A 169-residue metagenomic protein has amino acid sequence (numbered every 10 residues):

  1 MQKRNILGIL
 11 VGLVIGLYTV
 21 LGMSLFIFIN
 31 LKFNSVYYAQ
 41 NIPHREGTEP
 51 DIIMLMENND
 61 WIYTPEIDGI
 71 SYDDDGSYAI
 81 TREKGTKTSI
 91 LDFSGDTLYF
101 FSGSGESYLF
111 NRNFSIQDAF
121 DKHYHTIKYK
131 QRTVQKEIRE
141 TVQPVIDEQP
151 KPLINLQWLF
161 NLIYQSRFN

Functional and structural regions predicted by a protein language model:
M1-I9, F168-N169: Short, Lys/Arg-enriched, disordered terminal segments
R4, G12-T97: N-terminal export/targeting and maturation segments
I62-N169: Extracytoplasmic electrostatic interaction patches
